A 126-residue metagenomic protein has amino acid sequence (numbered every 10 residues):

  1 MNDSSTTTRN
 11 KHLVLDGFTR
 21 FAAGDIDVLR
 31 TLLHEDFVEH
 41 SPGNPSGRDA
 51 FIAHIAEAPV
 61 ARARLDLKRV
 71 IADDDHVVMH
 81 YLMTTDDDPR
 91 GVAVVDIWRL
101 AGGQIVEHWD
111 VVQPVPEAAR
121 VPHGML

Functional and structural regions predicted by a protein language model:
M1-L126: C-terminal and inter-domain tail/linker signature
